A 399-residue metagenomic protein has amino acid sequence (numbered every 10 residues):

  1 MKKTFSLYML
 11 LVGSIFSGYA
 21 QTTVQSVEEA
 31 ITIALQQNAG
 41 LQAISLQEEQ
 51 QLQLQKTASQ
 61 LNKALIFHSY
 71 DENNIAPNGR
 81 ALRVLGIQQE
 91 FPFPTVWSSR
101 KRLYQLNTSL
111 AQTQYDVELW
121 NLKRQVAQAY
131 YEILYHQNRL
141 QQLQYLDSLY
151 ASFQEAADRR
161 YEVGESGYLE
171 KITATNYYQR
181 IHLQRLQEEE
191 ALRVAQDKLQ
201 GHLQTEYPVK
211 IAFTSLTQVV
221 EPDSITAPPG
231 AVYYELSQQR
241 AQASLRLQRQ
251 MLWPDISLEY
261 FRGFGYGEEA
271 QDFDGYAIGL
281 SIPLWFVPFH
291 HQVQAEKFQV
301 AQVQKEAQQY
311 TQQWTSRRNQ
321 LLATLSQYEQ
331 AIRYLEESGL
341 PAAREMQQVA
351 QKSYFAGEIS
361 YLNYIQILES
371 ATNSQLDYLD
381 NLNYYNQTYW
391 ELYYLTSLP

Functional and structural regions predicted by a protein language model:
T4-S14: Sec-dependent N-terminal signal peptides
A20-L65, F91, S99, E165-L169 (+4 more regions): Bacterial Sec-pathway N-terminal export signals of envelope proteins
T32-F93, P229-Q294, F298-Q304, S316 (+1 more regions): A small-residue-enriched
L41-I44, Q51, Y104, A111 (+19 more regions): Amphipathic alpha-helical coiled-coil segments
Q42-L46, S59, P92-L122, L169 (+5 more regions): Sec/SRP-type N-terminal targeting helices
R102, T108-S109, S148, S224 (+1 more regions): Coil residues (strongly favoring Ser/Thr
L119, Y177-T205, A342-L398: Short segments within alpha-helical structural elements
N121-V232, L321-T324, Y328: Periplasmic alpha-helical coiled-coil/stalk elements that build and connect Gram-negative outer-membrane
